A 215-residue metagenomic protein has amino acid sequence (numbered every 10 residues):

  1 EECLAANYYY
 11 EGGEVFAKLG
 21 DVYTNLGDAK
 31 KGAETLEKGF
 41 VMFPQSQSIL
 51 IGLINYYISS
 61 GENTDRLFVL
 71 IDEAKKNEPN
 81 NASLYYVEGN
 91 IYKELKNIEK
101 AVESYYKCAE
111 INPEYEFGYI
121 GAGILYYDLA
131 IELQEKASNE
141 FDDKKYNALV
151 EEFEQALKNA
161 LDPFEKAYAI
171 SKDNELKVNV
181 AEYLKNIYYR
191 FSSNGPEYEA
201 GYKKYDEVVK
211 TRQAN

Functional and structural regions predicted by a protein language model:
C3-A6, K38-G39, E73-A74, K107-C108 (+1 more regions): Canonical positions in the second alpha-helix
A6-Y9, M42-F43, N77, I111 (+1 more regions): Structural marker of alpha-solenoid helical repeat scaffolds
Y10-G12, S46, N81, Y115 (+1 more regions): Residue-level recognition of tetratricopeptide repeat
V15, I49, L84, G118 (+1 more regions): TPR alpha-solenoid repeat register
N25-L26, S59-S60, E94, G121-I124 (+2 more regions): Register position in tetratricopeptide repeats
D128-P163: Short coil/linker segments at helix-helix boundaries
